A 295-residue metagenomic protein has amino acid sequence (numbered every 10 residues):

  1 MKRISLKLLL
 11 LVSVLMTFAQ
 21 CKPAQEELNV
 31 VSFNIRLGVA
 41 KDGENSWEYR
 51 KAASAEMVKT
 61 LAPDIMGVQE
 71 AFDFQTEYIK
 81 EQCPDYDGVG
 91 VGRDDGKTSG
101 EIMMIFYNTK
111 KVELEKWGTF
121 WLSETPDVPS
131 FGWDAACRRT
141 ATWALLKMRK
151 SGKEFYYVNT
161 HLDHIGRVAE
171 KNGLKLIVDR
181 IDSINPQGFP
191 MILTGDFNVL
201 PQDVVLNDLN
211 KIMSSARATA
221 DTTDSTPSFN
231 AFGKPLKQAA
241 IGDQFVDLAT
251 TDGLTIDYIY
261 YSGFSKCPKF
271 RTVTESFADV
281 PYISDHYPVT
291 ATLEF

Functional and structural regions predicted by a protein language model:
M1-K7: Positively charged n-region of N-terminal signal peptides that target proteins for export
K2, A19-Q82, D95-G100, K175 (+2 more regions): N-terminal, active-site-proximal structural segment of metallo-dependent hydrolase catalytic domains
K7-T17: Bacterial N-terminal signal peptides
E27-A40, E115-F120, W143, K153-D163 (+1 more regions): Active-site-proximal beta-strand elements of phosphoester/diester hydrolases
S32-A52, L122-C137, D163-G166, G233 (+1 more regions): Acidic/histidine-rich helix-loop elements that form or flank divalent-metal/phosphate-binding sites at the catalytic
R36, F72, H161-D163, F197-L200 (+1 more regions): Catalytic metal-binding/acid-base residues of hydrolase active sites
I65-Y156, T272-V273: Structured beta-strand-rich core segments of catalytic domains in phosphoester-bond hydrolases
V168, N172, D179-M191, V199-F295: Metal-dependent phosphoester-hydrolase catalytic domains
